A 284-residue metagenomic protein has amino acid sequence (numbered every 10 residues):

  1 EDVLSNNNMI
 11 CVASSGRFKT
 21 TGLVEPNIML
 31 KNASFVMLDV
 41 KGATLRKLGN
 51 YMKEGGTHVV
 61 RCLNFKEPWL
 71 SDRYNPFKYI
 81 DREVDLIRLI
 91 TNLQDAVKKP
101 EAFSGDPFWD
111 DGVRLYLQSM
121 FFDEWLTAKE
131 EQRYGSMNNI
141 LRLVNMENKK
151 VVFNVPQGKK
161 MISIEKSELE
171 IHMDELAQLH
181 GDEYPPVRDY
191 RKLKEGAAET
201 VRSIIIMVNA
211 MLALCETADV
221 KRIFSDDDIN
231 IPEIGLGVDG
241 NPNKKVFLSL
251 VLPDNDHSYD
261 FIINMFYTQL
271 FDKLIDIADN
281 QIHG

Functional and structural regions predicted by a protein language model:
S5-G284: P-loop NTPase motor domains
